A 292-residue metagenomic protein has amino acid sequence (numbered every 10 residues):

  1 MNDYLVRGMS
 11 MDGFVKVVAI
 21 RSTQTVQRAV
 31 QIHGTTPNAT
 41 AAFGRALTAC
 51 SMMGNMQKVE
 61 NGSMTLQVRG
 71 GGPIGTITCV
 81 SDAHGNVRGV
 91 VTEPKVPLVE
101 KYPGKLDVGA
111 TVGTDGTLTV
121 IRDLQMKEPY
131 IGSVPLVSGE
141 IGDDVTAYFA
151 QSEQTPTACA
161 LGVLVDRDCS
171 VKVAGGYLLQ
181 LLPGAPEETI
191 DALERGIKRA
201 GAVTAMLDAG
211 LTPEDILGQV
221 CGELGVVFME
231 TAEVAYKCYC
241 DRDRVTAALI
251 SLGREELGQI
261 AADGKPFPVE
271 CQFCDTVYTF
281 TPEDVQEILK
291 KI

Functional and structural regions predicted by a protein language model:
M1-E230: Interaction interfaces in information-processing and related assembly proteins
K198-I292: Cys/His-clustered metal-coordination modules, chiefly Zn-binding fingers
